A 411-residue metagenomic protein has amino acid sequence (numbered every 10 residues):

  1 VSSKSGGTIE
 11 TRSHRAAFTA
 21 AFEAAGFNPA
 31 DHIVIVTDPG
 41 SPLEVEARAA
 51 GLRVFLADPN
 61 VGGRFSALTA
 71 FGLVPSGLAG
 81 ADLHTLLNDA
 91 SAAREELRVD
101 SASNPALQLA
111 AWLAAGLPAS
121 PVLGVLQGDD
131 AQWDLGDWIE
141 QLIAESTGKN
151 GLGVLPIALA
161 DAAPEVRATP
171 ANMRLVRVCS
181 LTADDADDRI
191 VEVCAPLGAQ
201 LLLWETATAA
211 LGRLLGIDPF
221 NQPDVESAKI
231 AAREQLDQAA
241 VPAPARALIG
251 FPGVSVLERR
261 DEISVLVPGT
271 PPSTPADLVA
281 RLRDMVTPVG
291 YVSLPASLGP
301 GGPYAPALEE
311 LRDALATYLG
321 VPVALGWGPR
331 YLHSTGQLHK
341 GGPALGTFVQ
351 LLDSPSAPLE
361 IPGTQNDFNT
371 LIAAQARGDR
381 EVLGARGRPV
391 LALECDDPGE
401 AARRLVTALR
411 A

Functional and structural regions predicted by a protein language model:
V1-D100, R174-C194, E234: Glycine-rich phosphate-binding loops that contact phosphosugars or nucleotide phosphates
V1-S3, E360-G384: A structural-propensity feature for long, helix-poor, extended segments
I9-H14, L43-A49, S66-T69, G136-I139 (+4 more regions): Short acidic, glycine/serine/threonine-rich loops at helix termini
I35-L52, A163, G326, L332-H339 (+1 more regions): Glycine-rich, charge-decorated loop segments at or immediately adjacent to ligand/cofactor-binding or catalytic sites
R48-A50, L68-G77, A168-N172, L203-A207 (+2 more regions): Short, surface-exposed amphipathic charged segments that create phosphate/polyanion-binding patches used for binding
A81-L87, E95-N221, E234-T364, V382: Acidic catalytic cores of enzymes that act on phosphate-bearing nucleotides/polynucleotides
E226, P272, R283-L294, W327-P329 (+1 more regions): C-terminal amphipathic alpha-helical interaction region
